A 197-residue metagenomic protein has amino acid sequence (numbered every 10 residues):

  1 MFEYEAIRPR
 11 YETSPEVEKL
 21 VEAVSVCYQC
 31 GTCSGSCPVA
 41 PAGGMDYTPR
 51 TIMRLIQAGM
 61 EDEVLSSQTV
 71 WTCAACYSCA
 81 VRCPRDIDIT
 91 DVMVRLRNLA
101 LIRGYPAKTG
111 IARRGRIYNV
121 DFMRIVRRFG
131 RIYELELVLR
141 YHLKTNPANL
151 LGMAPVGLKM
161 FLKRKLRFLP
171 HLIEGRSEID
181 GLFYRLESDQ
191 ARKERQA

Functional and structural regions predicted by a protein language model:
M1-V26, C30-E61, T90-A197: Non-ligating segments of multi-cofactor redox enzymes
A58-V92, L96: Hydrophobic/aromatic-rich structural module bridging two neighboring secondary-structure elements via a short loop
